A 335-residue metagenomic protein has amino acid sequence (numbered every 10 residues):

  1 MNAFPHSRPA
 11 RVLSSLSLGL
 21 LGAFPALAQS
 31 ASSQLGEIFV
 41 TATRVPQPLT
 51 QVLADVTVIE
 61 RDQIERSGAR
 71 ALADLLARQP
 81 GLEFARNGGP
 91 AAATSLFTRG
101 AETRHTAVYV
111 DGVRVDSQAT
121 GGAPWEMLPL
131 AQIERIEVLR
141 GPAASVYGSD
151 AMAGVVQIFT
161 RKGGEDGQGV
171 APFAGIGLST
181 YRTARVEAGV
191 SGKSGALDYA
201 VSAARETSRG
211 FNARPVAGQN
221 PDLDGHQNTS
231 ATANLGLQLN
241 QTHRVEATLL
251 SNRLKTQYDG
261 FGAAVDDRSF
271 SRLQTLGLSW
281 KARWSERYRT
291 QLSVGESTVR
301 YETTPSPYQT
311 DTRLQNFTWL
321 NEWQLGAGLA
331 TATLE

Functional and structural regions predicted by a protein language model:
M1-Q79, T229, L237: N-terminal Sec signal peptide and the immediately downstream disordered periplasmic leader that contains the TonB box
A31-Q34, G81-A92, G148-M152: Short, glycine-/polar-rich solvent-exposed loops and beta-turns at beta-strand/coil boundaries
E37, S95, R135, V155 (+7 more regions): Membrane-embedded beta-strand positions in outer-membrane beta-barrel channels/transporters
A73, A77-V113, E134: Extracytoplasmic beta-strand/coil segments of soluble accessory domains associated with Gram-negative outer-membrane
L75, R99, L139, F159 (+8 more regions): Transmembrane beta-barrel domains of outer membrane proteins
V113-R140: Short acidic/polar hinge/loop motifs at secondary-structure boundaries that mediate gating or recognition
A144-S145, Q157-F159, G163-G167, F173-G177 (+2 more regions): Periplasmic-side early beta-strands and strand-to-turn transitions of outer-membrane beta-barrels
N220-E335: Outer-membrane beta-barrel domain signature, strongest for Gram-negative TonB-dependent receptors and also present
